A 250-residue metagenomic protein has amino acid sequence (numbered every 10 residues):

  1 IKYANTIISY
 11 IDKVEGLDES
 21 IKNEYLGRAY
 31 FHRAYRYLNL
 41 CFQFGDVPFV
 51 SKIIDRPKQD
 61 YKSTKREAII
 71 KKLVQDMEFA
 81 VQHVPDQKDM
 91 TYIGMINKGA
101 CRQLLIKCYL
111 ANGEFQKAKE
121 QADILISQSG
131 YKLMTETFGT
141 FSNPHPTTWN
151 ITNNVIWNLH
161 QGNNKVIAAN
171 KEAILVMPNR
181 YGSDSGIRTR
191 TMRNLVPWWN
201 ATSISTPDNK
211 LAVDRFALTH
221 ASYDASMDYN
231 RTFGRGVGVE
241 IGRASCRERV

Functional and structural regions predicted by a protein language model:
I1, G99-L105, Y109-R249: An aromatic- and glycine-enriched ligand-binding surface/loop that stacks and positions planar moieties
I1-F44, D60, T64-A68, E78-M90: Conserved, well-structured interaction surfaces
I8, P48-V50, V81, A173-M177: Structural recognition of the beta-strand scaffold that forms the well-ordered cores of secreted hydrolase catalytic
L40-F49, L133, S183: Proline-centered turn/helix-capping motifs that create local helix->coil transitions or kinks
S51-K58: Short linear capping/connector segments at secondary-structure termini
